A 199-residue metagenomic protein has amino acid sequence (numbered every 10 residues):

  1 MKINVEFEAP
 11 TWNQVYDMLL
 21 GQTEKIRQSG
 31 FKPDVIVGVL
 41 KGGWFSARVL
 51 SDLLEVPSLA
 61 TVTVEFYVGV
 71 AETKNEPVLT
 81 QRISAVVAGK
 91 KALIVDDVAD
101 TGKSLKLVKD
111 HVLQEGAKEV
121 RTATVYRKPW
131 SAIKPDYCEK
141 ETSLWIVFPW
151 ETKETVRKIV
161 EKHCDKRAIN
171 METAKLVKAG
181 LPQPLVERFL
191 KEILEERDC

Functional and structural regions predicted by a protein language model:
M1-C199: PRPP-associated nucleotide enzymes
